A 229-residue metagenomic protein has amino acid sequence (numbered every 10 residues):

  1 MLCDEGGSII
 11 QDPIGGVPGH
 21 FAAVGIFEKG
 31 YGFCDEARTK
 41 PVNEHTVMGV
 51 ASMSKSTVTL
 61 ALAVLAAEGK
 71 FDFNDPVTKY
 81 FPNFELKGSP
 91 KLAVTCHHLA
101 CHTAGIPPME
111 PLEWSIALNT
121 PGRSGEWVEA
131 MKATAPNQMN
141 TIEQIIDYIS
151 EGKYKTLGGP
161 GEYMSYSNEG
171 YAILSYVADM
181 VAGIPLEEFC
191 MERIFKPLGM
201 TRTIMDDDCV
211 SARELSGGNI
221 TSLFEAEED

Functional and structural regions predicted by a protein language model:
M1-V50, K70-D72, D147-L157: Short, conserved catalytic-motif segment at the N-terminal edge
G15-V17, R38-L99, T156-G170: Short active-site loop at a secondary-structure junction that contains or immediately precedes the catalytic residue(s)
A23-I26, S54, V77, S165 (+1 more regions): Short, solvent-exposed turn/loop segments enriched in Gly/Ser/Thr/Pro and often Arg
A23-V24, N83-L86, M200: Short, internal active-site loops enriched in acidic
Y31, D35, G88-D229: Short, surface-exposed loop or secondary-structure junction motifs that flank catalytic or metal-binding residues
